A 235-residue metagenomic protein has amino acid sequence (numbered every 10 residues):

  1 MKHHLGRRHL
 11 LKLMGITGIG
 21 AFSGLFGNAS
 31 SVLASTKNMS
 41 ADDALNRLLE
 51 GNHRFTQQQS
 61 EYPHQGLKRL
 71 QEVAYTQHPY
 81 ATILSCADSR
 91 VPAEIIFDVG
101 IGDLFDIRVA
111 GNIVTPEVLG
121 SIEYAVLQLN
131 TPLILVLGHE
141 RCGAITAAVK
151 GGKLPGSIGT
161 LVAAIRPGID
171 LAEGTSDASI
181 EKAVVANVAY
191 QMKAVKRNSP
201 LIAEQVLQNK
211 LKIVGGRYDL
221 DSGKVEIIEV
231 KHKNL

Functional and structural regions predicted by a protein language model:
M1-G18: N-terminal secretory signal peptides and thylakoid transit peptides that target proteins across membranes
L25-Q57, E61-Q65, E72: C-terminal segment of N-terminal export signals and the immediately downstream linker at the start of the mature
A41, I95-V184, Y190, V230-L235: Short HxH-centered metal-ligating active-site micro-motif
L48, I83, V136, G215 (+1 more regions): Divalent metal-coordination and catalytic microenvironments
G51, C86-D88, V109-A110, H139 (+2 more regions): Fold-independent oxyanion-binding glycine-rich loops and adjacent beta-strand/coil segments at enzyme active sites
E61-L119: Conserved beta-strand-loop surface patch within small alpha/beta domains used for substrate/adaptor or ligand engagement
S176-V214: Charged, glycine-interspersed solvent-exposed loop segments at helix/strand-loop junctions that cap or gate access
Y218-L235: Accessory alpha-helical/coil subdomains and C-terminal extensions that flank or cap enzyme catalytic cores
